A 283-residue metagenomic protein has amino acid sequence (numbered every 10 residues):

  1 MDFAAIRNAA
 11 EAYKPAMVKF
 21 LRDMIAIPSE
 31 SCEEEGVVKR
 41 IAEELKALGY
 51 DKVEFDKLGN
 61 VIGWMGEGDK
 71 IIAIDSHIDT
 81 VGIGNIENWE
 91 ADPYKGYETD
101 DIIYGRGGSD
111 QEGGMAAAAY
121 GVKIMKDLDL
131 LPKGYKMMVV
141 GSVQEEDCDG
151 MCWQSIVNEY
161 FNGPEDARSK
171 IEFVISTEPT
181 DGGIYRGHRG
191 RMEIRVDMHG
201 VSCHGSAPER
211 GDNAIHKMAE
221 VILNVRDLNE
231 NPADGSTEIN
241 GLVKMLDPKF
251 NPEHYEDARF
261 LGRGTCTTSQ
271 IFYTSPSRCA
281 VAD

Functional and structural regions predicted by a protein language model:
D2-Y104, G108, D127-Y135: Acidic/His- and Gly-rich active-site-bordering loop/insert found across diverse amide/peptide-bond hydrolases
G36, I83-N85, D149-M151, Y185-R186: Short glycine-/acidic-enriched loop or helix-start segments at secondary-structure transitions that form or flank
F55-L58, S142, I271: Conserved beta-strand termini and adjacent loop/short-helix elements that scaffold enzyme active sites in alpha/beta
I74, Y97-G150, I194-M198, E209-N229: Alpha-helical metal-binding/catalytic segments enriched in His/Glu/Asp
I78-T80, V140-S155, T177-G182, S202: Acidic, glycine-rich active-site loops and adjacent beta-strand->loop/helix elements that engage anionic groups
E87-K95, C152-E165, G190-I194: A glycine- and small-aliphatic-rich helix-loop capping segment at beta-alpha/alpha-beta transitions that lines
Y160-D283: Midchain, well-structured core segments that form catalytic/ion-binding scaffolds
